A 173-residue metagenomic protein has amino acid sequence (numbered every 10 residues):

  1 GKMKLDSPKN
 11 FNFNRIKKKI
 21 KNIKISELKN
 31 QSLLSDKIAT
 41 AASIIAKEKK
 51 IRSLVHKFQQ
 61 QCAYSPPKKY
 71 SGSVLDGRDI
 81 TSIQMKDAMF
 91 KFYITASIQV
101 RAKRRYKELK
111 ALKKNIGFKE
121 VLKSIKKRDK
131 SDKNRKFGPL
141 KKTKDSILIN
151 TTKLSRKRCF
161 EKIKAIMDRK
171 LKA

Functional and structural regions predicted by a protein language model:
G1-S71, Q99, K103, A111 (+3 more regions): ATP-dependent small-molecule kinase phosphotransfer cores that center on conserved nucleotide phosphate-binding segments
I38, T81-Q84: RNA pseudouridine synthases
S73, M89-Y93, S146-L148: Short, well-ordered beta-strand core segments
D79-T81, T95-A102, K153-R156: Conserved nucleotide-binding/hydrolysis micro-motifs of P-loop NTPases
I80, R135-G138: Short beta-strand/turn micro-motifs at beta-sheet edges
K107-L112, I166: Conserved AAA+ ATPase "sensor/coupling" helix adjacent to the nucleotide-binding pocket
P139-T151: Short helix/strand-capping connector loops at secondary-structure junctions
K162-A173: C-terminal alpha-helix
